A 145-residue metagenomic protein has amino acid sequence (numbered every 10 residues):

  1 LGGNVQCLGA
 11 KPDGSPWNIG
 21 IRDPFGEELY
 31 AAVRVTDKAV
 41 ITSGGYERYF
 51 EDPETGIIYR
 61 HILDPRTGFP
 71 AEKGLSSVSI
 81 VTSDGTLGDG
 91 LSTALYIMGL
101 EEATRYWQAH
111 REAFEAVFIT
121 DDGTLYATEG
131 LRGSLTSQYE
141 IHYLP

Functional and structural regions predicted by a protein language model:
L1-P145: Mature catalytic core of soluble alpha/beta enzymes
